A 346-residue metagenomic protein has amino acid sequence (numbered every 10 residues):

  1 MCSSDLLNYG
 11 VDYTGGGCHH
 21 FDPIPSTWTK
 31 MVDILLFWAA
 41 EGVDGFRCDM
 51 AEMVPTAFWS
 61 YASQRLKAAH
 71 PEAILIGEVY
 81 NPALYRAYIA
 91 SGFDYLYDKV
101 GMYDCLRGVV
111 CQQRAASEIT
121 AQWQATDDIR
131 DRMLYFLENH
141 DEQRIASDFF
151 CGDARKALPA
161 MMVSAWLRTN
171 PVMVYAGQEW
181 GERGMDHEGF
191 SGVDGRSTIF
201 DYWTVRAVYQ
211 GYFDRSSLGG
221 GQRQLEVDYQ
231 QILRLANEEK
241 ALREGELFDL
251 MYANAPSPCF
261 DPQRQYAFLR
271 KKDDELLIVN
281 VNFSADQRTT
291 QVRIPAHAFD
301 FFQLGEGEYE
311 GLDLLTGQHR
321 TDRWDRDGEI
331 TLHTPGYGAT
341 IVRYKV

Functional and structural regions predicted by a protein language model:
M1-G45, A51, Q64-V172, A176 (+6 more regions): Alpha-amylase-like alpha-glycosidases and glucanotransferases acting on alpha-linked glucans and related
S3, D322-V346: C-terminal beta-strand-rich structural cap/linker in extracellular carbohydrate-active enzymes
G45, Q265, E275-L277, E329 (+1 more regions): Intrinsic-disorder/low-complexity, polar/charged segments enriched in Ser/Thr/Lys/Arg/Asp/Glu/Gln
M50-V54, V79-N81, E138-D141, K272 (+3 more regions): Short, flexible loop/turn elements at secondary-structure junctions
A57-A62: Active-site-adjacent beta->alpha loops and helix N-cap segments on the catalytic face of soluble alpha/beta enzymes
I74-Y80, D104, Q303-L315: A generic structural motif
E118, R130-D131, E138-N139, R144-Y309: Loop/helix patches that line or flank the sugar-binding groove of alpha-linked glycan CAZymes
E308-G328: Solvent-exposed beta-strand/loop surfaces of large extracellular or lumenal domains
